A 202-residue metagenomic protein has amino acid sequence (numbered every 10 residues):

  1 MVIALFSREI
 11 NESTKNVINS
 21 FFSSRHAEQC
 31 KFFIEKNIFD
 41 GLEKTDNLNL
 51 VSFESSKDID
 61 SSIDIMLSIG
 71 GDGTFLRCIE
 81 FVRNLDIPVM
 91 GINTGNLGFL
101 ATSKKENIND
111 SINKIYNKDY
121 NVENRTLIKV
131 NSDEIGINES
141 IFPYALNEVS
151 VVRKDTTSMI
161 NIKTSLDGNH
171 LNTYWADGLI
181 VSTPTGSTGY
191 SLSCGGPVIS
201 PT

Functional and structural regions predicted by a protein language model:
M1-I65, K105-N121, N131-P143: ATP/NTP phosphate-donor binding region
L5, S68, V181: Redox-cofactor binding/interface segments in oxidoreductases and associated redox assembly factors
I10, D72-T74, L97, T185-T188: Short glycine-rich anion-binding loops that position phosphate/pyrophosphate groups of nucleotides and phosphorylated
T14-K15, G73-C78, T188-S193: Short glycine/serine/threonine-rich phosphate/pyrophosphate-binding segments that cradle anionic phosphate groups
K31, D86-P88: Proline-centered loop/turn at the N-terminus of a beta-strand
G41, G95-L100, V198-I199: Short gly/pro/ser/thr-enriched loop/turn and capping motifs at secondary-structure boundaries
N96-D177: Catalytic core of DAGKc-family lipid kinases
N169-T202: Gly/Ser/Thr-rich active-site loops/lids in small-molecule metabolic enzymes that frequently grip phosphoryl groups
